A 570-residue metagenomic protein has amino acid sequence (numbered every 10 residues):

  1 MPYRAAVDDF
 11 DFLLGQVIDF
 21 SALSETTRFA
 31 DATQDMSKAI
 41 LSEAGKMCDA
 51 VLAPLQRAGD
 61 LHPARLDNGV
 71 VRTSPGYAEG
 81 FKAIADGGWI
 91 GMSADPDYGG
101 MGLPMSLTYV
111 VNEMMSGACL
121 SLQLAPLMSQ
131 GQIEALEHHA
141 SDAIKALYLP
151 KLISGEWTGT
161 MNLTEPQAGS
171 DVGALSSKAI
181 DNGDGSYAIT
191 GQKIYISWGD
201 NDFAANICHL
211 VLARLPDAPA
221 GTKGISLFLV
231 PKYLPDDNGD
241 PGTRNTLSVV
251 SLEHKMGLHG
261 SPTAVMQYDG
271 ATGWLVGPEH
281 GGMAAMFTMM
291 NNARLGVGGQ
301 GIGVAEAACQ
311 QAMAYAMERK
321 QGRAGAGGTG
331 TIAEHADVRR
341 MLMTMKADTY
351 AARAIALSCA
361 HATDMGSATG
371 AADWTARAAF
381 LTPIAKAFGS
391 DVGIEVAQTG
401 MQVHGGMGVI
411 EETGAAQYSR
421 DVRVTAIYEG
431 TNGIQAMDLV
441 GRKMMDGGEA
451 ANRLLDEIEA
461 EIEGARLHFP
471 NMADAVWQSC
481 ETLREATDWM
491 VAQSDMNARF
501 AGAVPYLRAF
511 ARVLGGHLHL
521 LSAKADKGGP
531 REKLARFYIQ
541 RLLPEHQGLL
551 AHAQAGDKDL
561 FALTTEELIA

Functional and structural regions predicted by a protein language model:
M1-Q123, L147, K558-A570: Amphipathic, small/basic residue-rich leader segments at the start of a protein or domain
M1-S24, Q267-D269, W274-E279, Q311-E318: Acidic, low-complexity proline/glycine-rich segments
R4-A5, G88, L258, A376-L455 (+2 more regions): Alpha-helix capping/hinge segments and adjacent helical runs
T26-D31, L61-P75, A285-G296, Q310-K346 (+4 more regions): Glycine-rich cofactor-pocket loops
Y77, M128-S129, A140-S177, D181-N182 (+6 more regions): Internal maturation/activation junctions in enzymes
Y98, D446, A460-A570: C-terminal amphipathic alpha-helical interaction region
S186-D240, R244: A short core secondary-structure module
Y195-S197, L234-V250, K255, P262-A293 (+2 more regions): A glycine-rich, basic-preceded beta-loop-alpha segment at the flavin cofactor/substrate interface of flavin-utilizing
